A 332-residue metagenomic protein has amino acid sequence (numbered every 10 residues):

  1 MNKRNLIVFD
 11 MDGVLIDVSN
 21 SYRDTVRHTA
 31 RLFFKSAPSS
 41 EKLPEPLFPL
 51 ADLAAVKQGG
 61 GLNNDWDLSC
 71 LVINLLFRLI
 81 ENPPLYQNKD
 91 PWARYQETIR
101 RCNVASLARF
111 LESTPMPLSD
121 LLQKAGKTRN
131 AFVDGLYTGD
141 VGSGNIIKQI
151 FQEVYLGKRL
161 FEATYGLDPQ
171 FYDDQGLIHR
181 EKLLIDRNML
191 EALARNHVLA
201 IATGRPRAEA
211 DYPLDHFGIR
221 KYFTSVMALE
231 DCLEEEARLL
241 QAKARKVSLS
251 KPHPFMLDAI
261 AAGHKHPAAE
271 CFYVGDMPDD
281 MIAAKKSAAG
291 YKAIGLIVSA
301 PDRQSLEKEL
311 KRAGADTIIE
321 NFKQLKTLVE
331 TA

Functional and structural regions predicted by a protein language model:
M1-A51, D67-C70: Active-site neighborhood of HAD-like aspartate-dependent phosphohydrolases
N2, V8, F110-L121, G139-G144 (+5 more regions): Short, acidic loop-to-helix structural element flanking the phosphoryl-transfer center in phosphate-processing enzymes
D12, T224, D316: Receiver (REC) domain switch/active-site residues of two-component response regulators
V14, S21, R207, D279 (+1 more regions): Conserved Rossmann-like nucleotide-cofactor binding loop
S39-L156: Non-catalytic, alpha-helical, charged scaffold/linker segments that couple or flank catalytic or architectural cores
D173-N188, A200, P206-F272, I282-K286: Substrate-recognition "cap/lid" segment bordering the active-site pocket of phosphatases
M227-A228, D316-Q324: Short acidic-hydrophobic, aromatic-tinged amphipathic segments that line or gate anion-handling sites
Y273-T317: Acidic, Mg2+-coordinating phosphoryl-transfer loop and its flanking beta/alpha structural elements, shared across
